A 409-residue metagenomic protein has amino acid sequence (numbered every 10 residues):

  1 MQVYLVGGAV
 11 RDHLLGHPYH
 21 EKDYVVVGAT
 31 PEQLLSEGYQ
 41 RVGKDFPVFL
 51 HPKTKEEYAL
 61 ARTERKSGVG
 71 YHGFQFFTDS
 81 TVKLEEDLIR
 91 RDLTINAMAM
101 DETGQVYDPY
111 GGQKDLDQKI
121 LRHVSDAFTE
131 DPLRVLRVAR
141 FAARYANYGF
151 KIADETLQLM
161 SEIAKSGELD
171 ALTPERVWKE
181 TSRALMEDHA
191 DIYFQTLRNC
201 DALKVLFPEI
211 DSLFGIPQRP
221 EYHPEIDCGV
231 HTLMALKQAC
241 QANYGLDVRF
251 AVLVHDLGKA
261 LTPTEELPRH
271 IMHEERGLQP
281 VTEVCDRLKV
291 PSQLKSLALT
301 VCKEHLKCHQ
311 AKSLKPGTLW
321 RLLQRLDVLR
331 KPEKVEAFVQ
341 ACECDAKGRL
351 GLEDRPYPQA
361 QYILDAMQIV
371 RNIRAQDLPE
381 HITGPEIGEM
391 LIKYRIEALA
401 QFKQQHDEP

Functional and structural regions predicted by a protein language model:
M1-P409: Catalytic cores of the polymerase beta-like nucleotidyltransferase superfamily and closely associated nucleotide
